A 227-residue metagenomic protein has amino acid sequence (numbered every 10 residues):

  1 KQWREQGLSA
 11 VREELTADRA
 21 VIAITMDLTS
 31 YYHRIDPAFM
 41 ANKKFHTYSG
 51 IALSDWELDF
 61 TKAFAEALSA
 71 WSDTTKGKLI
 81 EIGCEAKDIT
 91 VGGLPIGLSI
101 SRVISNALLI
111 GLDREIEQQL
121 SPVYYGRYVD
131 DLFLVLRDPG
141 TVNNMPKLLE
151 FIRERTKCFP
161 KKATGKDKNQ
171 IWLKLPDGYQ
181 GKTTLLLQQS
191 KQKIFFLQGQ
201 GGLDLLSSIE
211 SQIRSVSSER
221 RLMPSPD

Functional and structural regions predicted by a protein language model:
K1-S9: Extended, Lys/Arg-enriched charged tracts that mediate electrostatic binding to polyanionic substrates
V11-V129, L134-P146, L186, I194: Conserved polymerase palm-domain catalytic core
R34-I35, D131, V135, E154 (+3 more regions): Generic signature of intrinsically disordered, low-complexity segments enriched in small/polar residues
P95, P122, P139, P146 (+4 more regions): Proline-rich intrinsically disordered, low-complexity coils
D138-S190: Helical (often loop-to-helix) elements that flank the catalytic cores of nucleotide-handling enzymes
K182-D227: Active-site and adjacent loop segments of nucleotide-processing enzymes that use two-metal-ion phosphate chemistry
